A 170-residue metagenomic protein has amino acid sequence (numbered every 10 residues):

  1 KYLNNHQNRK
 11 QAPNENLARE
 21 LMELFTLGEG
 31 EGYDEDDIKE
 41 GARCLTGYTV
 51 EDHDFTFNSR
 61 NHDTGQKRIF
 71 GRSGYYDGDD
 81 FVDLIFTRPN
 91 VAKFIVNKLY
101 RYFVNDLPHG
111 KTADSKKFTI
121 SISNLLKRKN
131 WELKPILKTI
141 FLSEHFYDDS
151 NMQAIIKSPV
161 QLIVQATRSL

Functional and structural regions predicted by a protein language model:
K1-L170: His/Asp/Glu-rich metal/cofactor-coordinating catalytic motifs and the adjacent surface-exposed loops that frame enzyme
